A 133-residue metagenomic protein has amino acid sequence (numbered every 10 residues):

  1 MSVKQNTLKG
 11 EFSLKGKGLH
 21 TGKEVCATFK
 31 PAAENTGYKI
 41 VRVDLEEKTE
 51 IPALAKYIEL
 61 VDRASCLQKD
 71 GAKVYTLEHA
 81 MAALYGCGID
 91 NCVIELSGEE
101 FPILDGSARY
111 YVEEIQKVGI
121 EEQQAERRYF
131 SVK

Functional and structural regions predicted by a protein language model:
M1-D90, E95-K133: C-terminal regulatory domains involved in ligand/effector binding and gene-expression control
